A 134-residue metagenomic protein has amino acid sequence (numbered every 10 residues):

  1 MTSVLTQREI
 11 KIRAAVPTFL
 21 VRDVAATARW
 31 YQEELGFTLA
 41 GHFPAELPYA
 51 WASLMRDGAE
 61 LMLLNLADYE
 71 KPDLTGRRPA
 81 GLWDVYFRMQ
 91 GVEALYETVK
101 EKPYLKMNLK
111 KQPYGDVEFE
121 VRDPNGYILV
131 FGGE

Functional and structural regions predicted by a protein language model:
T2-T18, R29, T38-R88, Y96-R122 (+1 more regions): Vicinal oxygen chelate
L35: Major-groove DNA-recognition helix of helix-turn-helix-type DNA-binding domains
